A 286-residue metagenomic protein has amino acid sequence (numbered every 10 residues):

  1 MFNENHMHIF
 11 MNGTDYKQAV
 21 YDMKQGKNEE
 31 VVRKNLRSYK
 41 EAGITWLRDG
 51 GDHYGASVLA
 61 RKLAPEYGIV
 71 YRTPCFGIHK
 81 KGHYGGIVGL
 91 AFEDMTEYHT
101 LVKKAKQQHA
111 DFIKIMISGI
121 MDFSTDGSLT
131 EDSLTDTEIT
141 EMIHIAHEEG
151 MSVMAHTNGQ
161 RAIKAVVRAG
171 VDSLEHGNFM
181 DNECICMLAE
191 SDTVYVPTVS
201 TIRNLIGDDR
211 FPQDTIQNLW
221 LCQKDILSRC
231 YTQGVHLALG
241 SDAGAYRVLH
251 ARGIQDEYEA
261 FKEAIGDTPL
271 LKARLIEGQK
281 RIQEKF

Functional and structural regions predicted by a protein language model:
F2-H6, K40, L47-G51, P74 (+6 more regions): Active-site neighborhood of phospho(di)ester-bond hydrolases with catalytic His/Asp-centered motifs
F2-L63, Y84: Metal-associated gating/positioning segment near the N- to mid-region
N5-H8, R72-G77, A110-S118, T193-T201: Non-cysteine beta-strand/loop elements that form the S-adenosyl-L-methionine
H8-N12, H53-S57, H79-K80, G119-F123 (+4 more regions): Active-site environment of divalent metal-dependent phosphoester hydrolases
G13-K17, I163-A169, T201-Q213, S241-A264: Histidine/acidic-residue-rich catalytic or RNA/ligand-binding cores of hydrolases and nuclease-related proteins
Y16-V31, G82-T100, S152-M154, I216: Active-site mouth loops of central-metabolism enzymes
T96-I117, M121-Y195, I216-A238, D256 (+1 more regions): Histidine/acidic residue-rich metal-binding segments in metalloenzymes
E148, L221-F286: His/Asp/Glu-enriched, well-ordered alpha-helical/loop segment that forms or immediately abuts the divalent-metal
